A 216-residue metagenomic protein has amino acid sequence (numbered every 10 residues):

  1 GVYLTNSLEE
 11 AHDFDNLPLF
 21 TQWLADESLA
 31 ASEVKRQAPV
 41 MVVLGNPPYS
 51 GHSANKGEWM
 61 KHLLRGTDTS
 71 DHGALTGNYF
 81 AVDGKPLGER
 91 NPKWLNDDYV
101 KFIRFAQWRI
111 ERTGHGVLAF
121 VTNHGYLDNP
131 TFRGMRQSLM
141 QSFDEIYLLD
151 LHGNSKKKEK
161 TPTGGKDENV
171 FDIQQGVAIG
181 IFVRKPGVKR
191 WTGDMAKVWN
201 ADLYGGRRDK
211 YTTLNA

Functional and structural regions predicted by a protein language model:
G1-L148: SAM-dependent methyltransferase catalytic region
A54-E58, E89-R90, W108-A216: Sequence-level detector for compositionally biased, low-complexity segments
